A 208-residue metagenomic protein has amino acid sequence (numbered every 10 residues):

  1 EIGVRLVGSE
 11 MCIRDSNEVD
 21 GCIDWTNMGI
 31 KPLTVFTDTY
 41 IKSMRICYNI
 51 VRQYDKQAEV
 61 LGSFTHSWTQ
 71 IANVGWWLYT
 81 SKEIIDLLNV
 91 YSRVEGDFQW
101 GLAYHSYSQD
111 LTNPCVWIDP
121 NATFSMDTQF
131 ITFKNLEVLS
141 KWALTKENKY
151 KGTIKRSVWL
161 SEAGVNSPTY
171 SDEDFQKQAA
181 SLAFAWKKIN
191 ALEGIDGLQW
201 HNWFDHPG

Functional and structural regions predicted by a protein language model:
I2-G8, C12: Single conserved hydrophobic/aromatic residue that forms the stacking wall/gate of nucleotide- or nucleobase-binding
S16-D20: Active-site neighborhood of divalent metal-dependent phosphoester/pyrophosphate hydrolases
T26-N27, V116: Outer-membrane beta-barrel translocator domains and adjoining extracellular loop/strand segments of Gram-negative
V35-D172: Noncatalytic carbohydrate-binding groove/subsite architecture in carbohydrate-active enzymes
I154-G208: Substrate-binding cleft of secreted/luminal carbohydrate-active enzymes
